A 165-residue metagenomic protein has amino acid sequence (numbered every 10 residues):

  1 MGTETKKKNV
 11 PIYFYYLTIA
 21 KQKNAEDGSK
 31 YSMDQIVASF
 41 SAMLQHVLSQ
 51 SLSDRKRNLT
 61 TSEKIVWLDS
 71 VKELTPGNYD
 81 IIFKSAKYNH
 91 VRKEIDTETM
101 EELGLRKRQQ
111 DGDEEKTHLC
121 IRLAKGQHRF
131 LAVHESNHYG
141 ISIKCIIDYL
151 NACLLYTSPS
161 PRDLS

Functional and structural regions predicted by a protein language model:
G2-C120: Intrinsically disordered, low-complexity polar/charged tails and linkers
K23, K125-Q127, G140: Residues that cap or initiate secondary-structure elements
K87, S136-H138: Short, flexible loop/turn elements at secondary-structure junctions
R92-D96, A132, C145-I147: Generic detector of ordered, mature protein regions
R122-E135: Glycine-rich, often proline-containing surface loops adjacent to acidic residues and nearby aromatics that form
G140-L155: A short alpha->loop->secondary-structure connector
Y156-S165: Single conserved hydrophobic/aromatic residue that forms the stacking wall/gate of nucleotide- or nucleobase-binding
